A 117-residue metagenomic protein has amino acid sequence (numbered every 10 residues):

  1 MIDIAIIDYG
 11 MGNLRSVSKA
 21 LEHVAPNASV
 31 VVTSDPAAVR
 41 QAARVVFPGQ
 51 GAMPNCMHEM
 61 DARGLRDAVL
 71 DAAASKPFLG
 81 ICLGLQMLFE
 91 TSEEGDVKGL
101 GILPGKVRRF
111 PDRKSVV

Functional and structural regions predicted by a protein language model:
M1-A5: Extreme N-terminal starter segment of soluble prokaryotic enzymes
I7-Y9: Short hydrophobic segments within beta-strands
L14: Short alpha-helix immediately C-terminal to the canonical SAM-binding loop
V17: Divalent-cation-assisted or electrostatically stabilized phosphate/pyrophosphate-binding catalytic cores
A20-A28: Short helix-loop-beta junction
V30-Q41: Short acidic low-complexity segments
V39-G49: Short acidic/histidine-rich motifs immediately flanking catalytic phosphotransfer sites in two-component signaling
G51-V117: Cysteine-nucleophile active-site neighborhood
